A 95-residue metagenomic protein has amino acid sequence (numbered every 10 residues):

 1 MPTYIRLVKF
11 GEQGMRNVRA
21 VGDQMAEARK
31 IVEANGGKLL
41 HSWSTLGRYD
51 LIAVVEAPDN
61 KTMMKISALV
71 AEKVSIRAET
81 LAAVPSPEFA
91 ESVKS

Functional and structural regions predicted by a protein language model:
M1-S95: A compositional/biophysical signature of low hydrophobicity enriched in polar/charged and small residues
